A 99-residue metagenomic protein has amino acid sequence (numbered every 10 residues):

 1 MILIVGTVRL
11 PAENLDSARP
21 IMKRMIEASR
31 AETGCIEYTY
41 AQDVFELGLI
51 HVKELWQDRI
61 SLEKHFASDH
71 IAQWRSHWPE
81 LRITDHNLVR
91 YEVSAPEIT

Functional and structural regions predicted by a protein language model:
I2, Y40-E46, S76-T99: Glycine-rich beta-strand-turn "strand-cap" elements at beta-sheet edges
I2-R9, T39-F66: Short, well-ordered beta-strand segments in beta-rich or mixed alpha/beta enzyme and ligand-binding folds
I2-Y40: N-terminal first-folded block
L10-A12, D58, E92-A95: Non-catalytic surface loops within mature trypsin-like serine protease
L15, R19, L49, S68-I71: Short, structured helix-loop boundary elements
L15-S17, S61, E97: Intrinsically disordered, low-complexity acidic/polar segments
R24, A28-E37, L55-V89: An amphipathic, aromatic/His-enriched active-site/gating alpha helix that lines ligand/cofactor pockets
